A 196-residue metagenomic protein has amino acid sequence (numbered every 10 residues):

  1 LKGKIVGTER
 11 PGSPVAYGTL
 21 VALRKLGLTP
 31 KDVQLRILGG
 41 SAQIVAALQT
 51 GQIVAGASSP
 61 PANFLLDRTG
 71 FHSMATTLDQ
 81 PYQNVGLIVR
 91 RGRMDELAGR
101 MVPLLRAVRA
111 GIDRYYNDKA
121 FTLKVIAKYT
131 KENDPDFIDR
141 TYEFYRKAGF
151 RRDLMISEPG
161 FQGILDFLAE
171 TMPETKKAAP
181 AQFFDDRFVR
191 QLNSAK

Functional and structural regions predicted by a protein language model:
L1-R68, N84, E158-G163: Bilobed "Venus flytrap"/periplasmic-binding protein-like clamshell domains and structurally analogous long
R10, D32, A57, A75 (+2 more regions): A generic structural-conservation signal
P11, G40, L78-D79, Q182-F188: Residues that form or immediately flank small-molecule/cofactor binding pockets and catalytic motifs
R24, T29, H72, E132-N133 (+1 more regions): Short coil/loop linkers at secondary-structure junctions
L35, P60, L78, P180-A181: Proline- and acidic/polar-enriched loop/turn elements at helix boundaries
A42-K131: Pocket-lining segment of extracytoplasmic ligand-binding domains
E96-K176: Secondary-structure end/capping motifs
L165-K196: Conserved C-terminal helix/tail region of periplasmic/extracytoplasmic solute-binding proteins
